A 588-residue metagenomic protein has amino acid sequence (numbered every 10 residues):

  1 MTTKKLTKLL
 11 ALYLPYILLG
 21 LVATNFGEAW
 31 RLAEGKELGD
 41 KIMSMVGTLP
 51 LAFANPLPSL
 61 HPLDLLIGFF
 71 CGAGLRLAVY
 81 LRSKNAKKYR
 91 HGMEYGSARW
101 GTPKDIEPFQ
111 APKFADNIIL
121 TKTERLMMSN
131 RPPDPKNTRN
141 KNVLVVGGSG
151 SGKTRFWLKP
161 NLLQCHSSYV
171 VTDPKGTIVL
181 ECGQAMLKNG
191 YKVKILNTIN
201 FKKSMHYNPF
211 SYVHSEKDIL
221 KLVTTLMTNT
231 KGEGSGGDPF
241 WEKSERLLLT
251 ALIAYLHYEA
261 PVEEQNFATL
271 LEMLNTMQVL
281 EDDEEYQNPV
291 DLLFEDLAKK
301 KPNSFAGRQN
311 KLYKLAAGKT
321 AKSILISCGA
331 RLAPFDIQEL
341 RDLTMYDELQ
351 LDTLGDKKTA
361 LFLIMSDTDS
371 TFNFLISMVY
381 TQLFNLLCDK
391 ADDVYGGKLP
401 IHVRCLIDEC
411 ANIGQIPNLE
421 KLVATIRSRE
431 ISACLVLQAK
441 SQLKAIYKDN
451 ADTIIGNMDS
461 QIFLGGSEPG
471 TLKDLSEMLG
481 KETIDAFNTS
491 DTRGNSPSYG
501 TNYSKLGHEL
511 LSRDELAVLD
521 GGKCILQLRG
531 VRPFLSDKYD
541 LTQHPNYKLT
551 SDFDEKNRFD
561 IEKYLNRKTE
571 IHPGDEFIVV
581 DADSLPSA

Functional and structural regions predicted by a protein language model:
M1-S151, R155-L158, K202, K481 (+2 more regions): Basic- and hydrophobic-enriched, low-structure N-terminal and domain-boundary segments that flank ATP-binding catalytic
L21-E28, D134, R139-I431, I446 (+2 more regions): P-loop NTPase motor domains
L38-I42, T492-S496, G507, G521 (+2 more regions): Extended hydrophobic/Leu-rich segments
L75, D356, I454-I455, A486 (+3 more regions): Short alpha-helix boundary/capping motifs
A98, R125, K141-N142, N229 (+6 more regions): General secondary-structure edge motif
K113-L120, F374-Q382, L475: Conserved long hydrophobic alpha-helices within structured protein cores
L126-P132, K231-F240, V262, D485-K505: Low-complexity, polar-biased intrinsically disordered regions enriched in Pro/Ser/Thr/Gly
V423-I525: Conserved ATP-driven motor cores of ASCE-family P-loop NTPases powering translocation/secretion/packaging/pilus
